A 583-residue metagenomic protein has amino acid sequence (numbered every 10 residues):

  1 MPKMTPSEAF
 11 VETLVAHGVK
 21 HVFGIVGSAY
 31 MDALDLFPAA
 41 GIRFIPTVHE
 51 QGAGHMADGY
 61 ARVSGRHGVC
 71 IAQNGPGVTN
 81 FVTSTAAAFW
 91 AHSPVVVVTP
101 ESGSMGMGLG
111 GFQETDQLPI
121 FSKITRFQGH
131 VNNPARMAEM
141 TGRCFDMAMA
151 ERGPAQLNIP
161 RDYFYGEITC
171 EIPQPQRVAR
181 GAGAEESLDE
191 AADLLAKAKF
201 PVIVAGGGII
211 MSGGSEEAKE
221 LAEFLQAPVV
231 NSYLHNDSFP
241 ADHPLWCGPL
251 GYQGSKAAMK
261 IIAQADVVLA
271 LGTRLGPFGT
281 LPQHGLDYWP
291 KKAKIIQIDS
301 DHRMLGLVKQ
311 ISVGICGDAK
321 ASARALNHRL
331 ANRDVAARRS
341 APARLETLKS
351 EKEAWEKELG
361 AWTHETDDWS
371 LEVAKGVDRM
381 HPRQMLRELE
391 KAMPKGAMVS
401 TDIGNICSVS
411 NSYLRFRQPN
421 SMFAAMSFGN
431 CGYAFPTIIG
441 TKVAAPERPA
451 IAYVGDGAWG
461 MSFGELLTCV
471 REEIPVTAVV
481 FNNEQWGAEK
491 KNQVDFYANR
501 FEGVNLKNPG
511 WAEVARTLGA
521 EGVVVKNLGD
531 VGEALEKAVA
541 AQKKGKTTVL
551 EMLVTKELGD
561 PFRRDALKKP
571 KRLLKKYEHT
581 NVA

Functional and structural regions predicted by a protein language model:
M1-P2, A135, E171, K292-I403 (+4 more regions): Phosphate/pyrophosphate-binding active-site segments
M1-R339, D368, A392-K395, P475-A478: N-terminal alpha/beta PP-like core and its mobile active-site loop of ThDP/TPP-dependent enzymes
F10, V15, I25-S28, A33-P38 (+2 more regions): Active-site diphosphate/adenylate-binding microenvironment
I25, V48, P228-L234, G404 (+3 more regions): Beta-strand->loop->alpha-helix junctions that form or flank phosphate-binding loops in nucleotide-handling enzymes
G106-G108, F112-Q113, M259, G306-V308 (+3 more regions): Thiamine diphosphate
F145, E190-A192, K256-A258, H284 (+6 more regions): Generic recognition of flexible, low-complexity loop/linker segments
R161-Y163, N405, V554: Active-site-proximal loop/turn and secondary-structure-junction residues that shape catalytic pockets, frequently
G279, Q283-L286, L326-N332, R339-A341 (+7 more regions): Hydrophobic, well-ordered secondary-structure segments that either form specific early membrane-associated helices used
